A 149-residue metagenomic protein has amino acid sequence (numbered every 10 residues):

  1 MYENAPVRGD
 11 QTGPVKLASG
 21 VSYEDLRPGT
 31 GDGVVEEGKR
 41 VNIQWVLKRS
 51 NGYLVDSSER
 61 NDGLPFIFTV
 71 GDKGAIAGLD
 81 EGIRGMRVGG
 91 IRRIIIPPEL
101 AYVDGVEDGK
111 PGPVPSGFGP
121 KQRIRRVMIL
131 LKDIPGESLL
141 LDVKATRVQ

Functional and structural regions predicted by a protein language model:
M1-Q149: Cross-family detector of peptidyl-prolyl cis-trans isomerase
